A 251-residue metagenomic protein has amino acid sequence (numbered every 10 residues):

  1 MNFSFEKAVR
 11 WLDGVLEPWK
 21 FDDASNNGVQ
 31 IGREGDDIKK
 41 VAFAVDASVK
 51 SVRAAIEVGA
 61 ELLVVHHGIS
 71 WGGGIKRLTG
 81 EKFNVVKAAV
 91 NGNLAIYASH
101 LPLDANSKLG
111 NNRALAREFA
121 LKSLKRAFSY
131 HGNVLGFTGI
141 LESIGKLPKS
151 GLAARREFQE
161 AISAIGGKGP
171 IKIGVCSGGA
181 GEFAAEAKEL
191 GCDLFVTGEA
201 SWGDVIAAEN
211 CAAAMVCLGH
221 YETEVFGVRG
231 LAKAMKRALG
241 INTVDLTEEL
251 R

Functional and structural regions predicted by a protein language model:
M1-R251: Active-site catalytic microenvironments in core metabolic enzymes, especially phosphate/sugar-handling
